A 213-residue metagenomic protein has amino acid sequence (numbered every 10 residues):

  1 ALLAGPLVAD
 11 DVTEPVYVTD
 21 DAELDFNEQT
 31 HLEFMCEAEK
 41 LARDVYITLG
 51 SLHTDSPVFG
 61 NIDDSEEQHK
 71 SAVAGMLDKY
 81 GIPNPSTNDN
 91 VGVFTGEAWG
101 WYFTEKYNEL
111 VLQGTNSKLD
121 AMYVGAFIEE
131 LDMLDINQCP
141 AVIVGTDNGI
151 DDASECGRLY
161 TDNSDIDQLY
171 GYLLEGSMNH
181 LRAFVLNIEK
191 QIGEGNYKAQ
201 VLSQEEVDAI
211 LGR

Functional and structural regions predicted by a protein language model:
D11-R213: All-alpha RGS (Regulator of G-protein Signaling) helical domain and cognate RGS-like helical scaffolds
